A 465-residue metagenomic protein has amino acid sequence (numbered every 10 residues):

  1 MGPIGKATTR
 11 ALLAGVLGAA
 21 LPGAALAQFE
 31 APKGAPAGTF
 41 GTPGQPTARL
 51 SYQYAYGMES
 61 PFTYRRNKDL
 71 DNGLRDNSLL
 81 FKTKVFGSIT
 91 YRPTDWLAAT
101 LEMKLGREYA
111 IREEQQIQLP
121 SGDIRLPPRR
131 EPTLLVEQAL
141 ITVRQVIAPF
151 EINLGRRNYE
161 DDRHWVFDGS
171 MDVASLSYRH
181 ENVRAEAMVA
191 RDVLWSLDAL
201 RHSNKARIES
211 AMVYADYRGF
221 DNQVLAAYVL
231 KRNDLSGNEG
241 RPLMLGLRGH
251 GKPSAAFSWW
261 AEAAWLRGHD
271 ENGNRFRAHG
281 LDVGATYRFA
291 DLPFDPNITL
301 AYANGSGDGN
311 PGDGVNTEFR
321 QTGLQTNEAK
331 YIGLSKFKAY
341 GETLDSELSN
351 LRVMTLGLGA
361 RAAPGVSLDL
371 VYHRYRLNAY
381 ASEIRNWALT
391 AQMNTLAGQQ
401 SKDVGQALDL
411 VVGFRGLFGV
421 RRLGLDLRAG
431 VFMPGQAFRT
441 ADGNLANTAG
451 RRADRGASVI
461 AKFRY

Functional and structural regions predicted by a protein language model:
M1-A35: Cleavable N-terminal export/targeting peptides
A27-I152, A174, Y178, L247-W259 (+8 more regions): Beta-barrel outer-membrane channel/assembly domains of diderm bacteria
E59-P61, K104-G106, A190-D192, L230-D234 (+3 more regions): Active-site beta-loop-alpha junctions enriched in small/polar residues
L74-N77, D161-S170, S203, L266-A278 (+1 more regions): Outer-membrane beta-barrel proteins
R112-Q138, R144-L247, G314-G357: Surface-exposed coil loops of outer-membrane beta-barrel proteins
R218-G280, G284: Transmembrane beta-strand segments of outer-membrane beta-barrel domains in Gram-negative and organellar OMPs
V224-A226, S258-W260, A290-A301, D308-G312: Acidic/polar loop patches that form or flank catalytic/metal-binding clefts of enzymes that bind anionic ligands
T299-Q325, E383: A surface-exposed, glycine/aromatic-enriched loop/edge motif typical of exported proteins
